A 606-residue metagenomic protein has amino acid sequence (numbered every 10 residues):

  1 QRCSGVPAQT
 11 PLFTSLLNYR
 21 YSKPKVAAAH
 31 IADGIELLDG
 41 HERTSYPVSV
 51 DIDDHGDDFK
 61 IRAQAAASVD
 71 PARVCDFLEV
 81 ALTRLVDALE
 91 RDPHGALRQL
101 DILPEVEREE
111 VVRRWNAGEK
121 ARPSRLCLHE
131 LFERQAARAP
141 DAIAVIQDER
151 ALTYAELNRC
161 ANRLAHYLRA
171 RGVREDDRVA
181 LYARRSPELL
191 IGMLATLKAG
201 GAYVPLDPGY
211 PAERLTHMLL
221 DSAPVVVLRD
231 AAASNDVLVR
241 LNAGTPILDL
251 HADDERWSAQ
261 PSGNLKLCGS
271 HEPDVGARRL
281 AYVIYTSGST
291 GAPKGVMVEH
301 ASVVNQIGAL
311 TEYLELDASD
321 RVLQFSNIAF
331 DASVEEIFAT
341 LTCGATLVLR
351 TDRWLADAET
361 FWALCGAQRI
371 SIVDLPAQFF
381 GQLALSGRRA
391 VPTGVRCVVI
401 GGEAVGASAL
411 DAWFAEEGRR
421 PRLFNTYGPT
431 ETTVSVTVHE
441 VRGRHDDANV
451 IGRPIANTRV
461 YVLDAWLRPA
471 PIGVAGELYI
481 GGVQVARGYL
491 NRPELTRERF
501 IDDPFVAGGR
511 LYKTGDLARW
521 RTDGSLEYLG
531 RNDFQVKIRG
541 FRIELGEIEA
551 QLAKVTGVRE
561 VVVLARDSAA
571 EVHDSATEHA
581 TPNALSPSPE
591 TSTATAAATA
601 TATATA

Functional and structural regions predicted by a protein language model:
Q1-D39, A66-P71, H94-L97, R174-D177 (+10 more regions): His-Asp-centered acyl/peptidyl-transfer active-site segments
Q1-D76, R84-R91, D101-E105, R114-G118 (+11 more regions): Adenylate-forming
L37-K60, D76, V80-T83, R91-I284 (+4 more regions): AMP-binding/adenylate-forming domain of the ANL superfamily
A183-L194, G209-E213, S326-C343, L355-E359 (+1 more regions): Conserved coil-to-alpha-helix start sites within the AMP-binding
A202, K294-L323, D331-S371, V441: Conserved AMP-binding/adenylation subdomain of ANL enzymes
A212, V227-P273, V303, G381 (+4 more regions): AMP-dependent adenylate-forming
V283-V296, R444: Conserved adenylation A10 loop of the ANL superfamily
T342-T346, A367-D374, F380, A384-V450 (+1 more regions): Gly/Ser/Thr-rich phosphate-binding loop
